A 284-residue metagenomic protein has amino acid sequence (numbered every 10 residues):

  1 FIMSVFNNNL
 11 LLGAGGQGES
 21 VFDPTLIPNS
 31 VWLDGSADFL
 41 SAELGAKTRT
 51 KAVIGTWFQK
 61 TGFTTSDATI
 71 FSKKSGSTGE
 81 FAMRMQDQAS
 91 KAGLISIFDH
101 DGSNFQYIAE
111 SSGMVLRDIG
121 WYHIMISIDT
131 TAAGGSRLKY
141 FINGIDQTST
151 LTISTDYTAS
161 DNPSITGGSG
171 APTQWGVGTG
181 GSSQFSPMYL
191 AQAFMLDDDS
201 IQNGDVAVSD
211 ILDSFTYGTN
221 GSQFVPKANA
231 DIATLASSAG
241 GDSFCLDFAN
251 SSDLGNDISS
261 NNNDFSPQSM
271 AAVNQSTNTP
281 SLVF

Functional and structural regions predicted by a protein language model:
S4-N29, S36, G134, Y189-F284: Extended recognition patches within non-cytosolic domains
V5, N9-G35, G55-T64, A82-D161 (+1 more regions): Extracellular glycan-interaction surfaces
S30, F39, D67-I70, E80-A82 (+2 more regions): Structural detector of coil-to-beta-strand junctions
W32-L33, F71-K74, A82-D87, L94-H100 (+7 more regions): Beta-strand-rich, repetitive solenoid scaffolds
L33-A52, Q106-L116, T179-S182, K227-S237: Short surface loop/edge beta-strand patches of beta-sandwich-type extracellular domains that form ligand-contact sites
S36-A37, Q59-T65, G76-S77, D101-G102 (+5 more regions): Acidic glycine-/aspartate-rich tracts in secreted/extracellular proteins
S72-F81, K139-T148, F215-S222, N261-S266: Short edge-strand/loop segments of extracellular domains
N162-L190: Extracellular glycan-interaction patches encoded by glycine-rich segments
